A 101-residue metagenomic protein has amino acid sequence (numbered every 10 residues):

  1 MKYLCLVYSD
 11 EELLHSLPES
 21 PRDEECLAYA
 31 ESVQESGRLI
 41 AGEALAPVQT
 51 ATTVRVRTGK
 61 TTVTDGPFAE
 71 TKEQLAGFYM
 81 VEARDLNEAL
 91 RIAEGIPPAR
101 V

Functional and structural regions predicted by a protein language model:
M1-V101: Conserved, structured core segments of small domains
